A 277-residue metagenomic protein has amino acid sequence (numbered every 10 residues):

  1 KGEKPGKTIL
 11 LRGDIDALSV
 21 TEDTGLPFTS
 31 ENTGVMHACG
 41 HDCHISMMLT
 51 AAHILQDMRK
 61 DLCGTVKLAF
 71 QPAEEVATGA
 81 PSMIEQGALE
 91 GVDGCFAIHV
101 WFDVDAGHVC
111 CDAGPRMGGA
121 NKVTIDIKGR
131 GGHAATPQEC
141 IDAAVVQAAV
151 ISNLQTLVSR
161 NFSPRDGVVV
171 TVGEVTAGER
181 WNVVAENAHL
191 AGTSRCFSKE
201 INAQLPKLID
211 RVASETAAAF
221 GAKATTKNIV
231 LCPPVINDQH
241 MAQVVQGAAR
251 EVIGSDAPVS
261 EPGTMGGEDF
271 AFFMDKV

Functional and structural regions predicted by a protein language model:
K1-P5: A non-catalytic alpha/beta surface segment that caps or lines the substrate-entry region of metallo-dependent hydrolase
I9-L10: Conserved beta-strand elements of the Class I
L18-V20, T24-M36, D42-C43, L49 (+2 more regions): Histidine/acidic-residue-rich, glycine-tolerant segments that coordinate divalent metal ions
H37-A38, P137, K199-Q204: Ordered, soluble secondary-structure elements with a strong preference for glycine-centered loop motifs and nearby
V145-V277: Metal-dependent amide/peptide-bond hydrolase catalytic core, centered on the "pita-bread" metallohydrolase fold
